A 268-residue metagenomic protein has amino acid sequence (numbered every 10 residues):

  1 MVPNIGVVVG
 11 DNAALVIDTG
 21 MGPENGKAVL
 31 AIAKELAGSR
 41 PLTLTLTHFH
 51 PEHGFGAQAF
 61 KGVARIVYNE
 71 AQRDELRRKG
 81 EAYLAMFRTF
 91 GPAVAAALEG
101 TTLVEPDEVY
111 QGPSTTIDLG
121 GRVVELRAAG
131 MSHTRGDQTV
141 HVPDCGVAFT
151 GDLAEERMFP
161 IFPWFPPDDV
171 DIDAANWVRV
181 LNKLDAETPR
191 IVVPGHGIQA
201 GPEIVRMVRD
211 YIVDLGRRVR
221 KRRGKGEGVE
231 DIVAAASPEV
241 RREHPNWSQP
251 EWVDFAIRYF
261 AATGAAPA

Functional and structural regions predicted by a protein language model:
M1-N12: Zn-dependent metallo-beta-lactamase
I5, G26-L30, A57, L84 (+4 more regions): Extracytoplasmic/secreted envelope proteins and their assembly/folding machinery, especially bacterial periplasmic
V8, D18, A33, H48 (+9 more regions): Divalent metal-coordination and catalytic microenvironments
D11-A13, P23-Y68, T188: Active-site metal-binding motif and surrounding structural segment of the metallo-beta-lactamase
A13-L15, T19-P23, T116, V123-D214 (+1 more regions): Metallo-beta-lactamase
N25-K27, E52-F55, E75-R77, M158-F159 (+1 more regions): Extracytoplasmic/secreted cell-surface and envelope-processing proteins
D74-A129, R135, D144, R179-L181 (+1 more regions): Metallo-beta-lactamase
D185-I191, I198-A268: Accessory terminal helices/loops
